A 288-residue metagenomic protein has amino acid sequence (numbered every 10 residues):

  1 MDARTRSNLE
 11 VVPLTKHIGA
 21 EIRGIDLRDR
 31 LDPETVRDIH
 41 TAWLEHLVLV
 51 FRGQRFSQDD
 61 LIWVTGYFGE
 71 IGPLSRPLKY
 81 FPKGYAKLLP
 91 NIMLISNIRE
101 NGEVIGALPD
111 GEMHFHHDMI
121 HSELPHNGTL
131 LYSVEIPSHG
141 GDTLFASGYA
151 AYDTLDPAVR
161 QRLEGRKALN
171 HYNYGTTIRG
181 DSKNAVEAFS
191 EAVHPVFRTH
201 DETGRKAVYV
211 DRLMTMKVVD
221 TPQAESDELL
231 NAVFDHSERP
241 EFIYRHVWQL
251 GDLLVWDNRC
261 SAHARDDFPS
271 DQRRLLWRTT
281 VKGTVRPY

Functional and structural regions predicted by a protein language model:
D2-V255, R259-Y288: Fe(II)/2-oxoglutarate oxygenase catalytic core
